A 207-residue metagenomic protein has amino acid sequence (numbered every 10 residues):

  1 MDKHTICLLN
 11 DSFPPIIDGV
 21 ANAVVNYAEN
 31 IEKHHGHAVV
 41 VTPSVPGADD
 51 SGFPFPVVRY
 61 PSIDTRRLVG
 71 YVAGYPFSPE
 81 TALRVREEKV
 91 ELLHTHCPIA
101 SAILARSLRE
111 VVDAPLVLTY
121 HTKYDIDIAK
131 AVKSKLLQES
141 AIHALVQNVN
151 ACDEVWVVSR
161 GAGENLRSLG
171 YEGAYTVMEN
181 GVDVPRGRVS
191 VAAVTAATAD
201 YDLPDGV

Functional and structural regions predicted by a protein language model:
M1-R59: N-terminal subdomain of nucleotide-sugar transferases
H4-T5, L203-V207: Charged active-site motifs of nucleotide-sugar-dependent glycosyltransferases
I6, L92, S107-D127, V149 (+1 more regions): Active-site proximal beta-strand in glycosyltransferases
S44, G161, G181: Carbohydrate-associated surface elements
D64-T95, A100-I103, S107, V111 (+3 more regions): An amphipathic, basic-hydrophobic alpha-helix
P115-V117, D125-Q147, A192-A193: Nucleotide-sugar donor phosphate/pyrophosphate-binding loop at the beta->alpha transition of glycosyltransferases
N150-S159, T176: A short beta-strand/loop micro-motif in the catalytic core of glycosyltransferases that engages the nucleotide-sugar
R188-L203: A short helix/loop element that forms part of the nucleotide-sugar donor recognition site in Leloir-type
